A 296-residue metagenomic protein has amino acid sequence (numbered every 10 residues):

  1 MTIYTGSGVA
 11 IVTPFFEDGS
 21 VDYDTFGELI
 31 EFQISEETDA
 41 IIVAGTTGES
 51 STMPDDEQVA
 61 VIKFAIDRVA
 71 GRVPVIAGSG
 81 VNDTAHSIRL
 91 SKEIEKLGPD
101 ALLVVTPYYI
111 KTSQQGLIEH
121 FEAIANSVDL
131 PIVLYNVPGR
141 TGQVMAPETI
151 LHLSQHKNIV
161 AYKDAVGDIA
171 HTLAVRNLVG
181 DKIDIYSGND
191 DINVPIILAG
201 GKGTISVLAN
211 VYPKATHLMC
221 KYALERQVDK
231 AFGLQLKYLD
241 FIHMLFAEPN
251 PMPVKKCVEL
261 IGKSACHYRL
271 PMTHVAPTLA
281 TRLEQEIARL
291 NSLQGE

Functional and structural regions predicted by a protein language model:
T2-V9, T13-G142: Active-site beta->alpha loop and helix N-cap motifs at the rims of alpha/beta catalytic domains
I3-P14, F32, E36-T38, E93 (+2 more regions): C-terminal alpha-helical cap/extension of soluble enzyme domains
E17, Y23, D55, P147 (+2 more regions): Alpha-helix N-capping/helix-start residues
F26, Q58, I62, S87 (+6 more regions): A general structural signal for well-ordered alpha-helical segments in protein cores
A60, F64-V69, E93, L97 (+7 more regions): Alpha-helical structural signal in soluble globular domains
R72-V73, P131, V160, K182 (+1 more regions): Secondary-structure boundary/capping positions in well-ordered alpha/beta enzyme cores
N126, R140-F246: Catalytic alpha/beta core domains of metabolic enzymes, predominantly
N136, N158-I159, R269-L270: Glycine-rich phosphate-binding "P-loop"
